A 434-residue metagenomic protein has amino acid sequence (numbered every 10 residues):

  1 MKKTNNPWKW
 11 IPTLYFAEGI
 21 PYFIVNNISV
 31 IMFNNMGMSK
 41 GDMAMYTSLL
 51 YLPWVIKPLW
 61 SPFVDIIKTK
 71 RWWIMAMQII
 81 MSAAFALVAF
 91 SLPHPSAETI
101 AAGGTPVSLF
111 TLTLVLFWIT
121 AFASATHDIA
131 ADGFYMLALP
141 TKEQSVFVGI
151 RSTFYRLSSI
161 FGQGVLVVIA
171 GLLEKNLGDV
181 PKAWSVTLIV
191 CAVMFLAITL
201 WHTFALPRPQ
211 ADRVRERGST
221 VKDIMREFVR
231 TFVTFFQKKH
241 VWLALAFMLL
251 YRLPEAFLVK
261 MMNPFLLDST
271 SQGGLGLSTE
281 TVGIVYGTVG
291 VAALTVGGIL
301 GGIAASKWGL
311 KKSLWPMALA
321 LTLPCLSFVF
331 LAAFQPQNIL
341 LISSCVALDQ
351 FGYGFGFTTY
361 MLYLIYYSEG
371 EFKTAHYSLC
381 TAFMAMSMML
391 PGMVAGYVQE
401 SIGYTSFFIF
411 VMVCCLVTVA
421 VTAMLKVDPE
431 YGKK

Functional and structural regions predicted by a protein language model:
M1-N5, M38, L92, E98-L114 (+4 more regions): Intracellular loop-helix junctions on the cytosolic face of multi-pass helical membrane proteins
K2-W54, W242-F247, Y251-S269: Helix-loop boundary and gating motifs at the non-cytosolic
K40-G41, T141-I150, T279-E280, G370-C380: Loop-to-transmembrane helix entry/capping segments in MFS-fold secondary transporters and related SLC/MFSD carriers
I56-T69, V296-W315, Q399-E400: Helix-to-loop junctions at the C-terminal end of transmembrane segments in multipass secondary transporters
I79-P106, L319-Q337: C-terminal ends and interior cores of transmembrane alpha-helices in multi-pass membrane transporters/permeases
T126-L139, F355-E369: Intracellular juxtamembrane helix-capping segments at the cytosolic ends of symmetry-related transmembrane helices
K312-Y360: C-terminal transmembrane helical hairpin of 12-TM major facilitator-type secondary transporters
Y367, E371-Q399: A late C-terminal transmembrane helix in Major Facilitator Superfamily
